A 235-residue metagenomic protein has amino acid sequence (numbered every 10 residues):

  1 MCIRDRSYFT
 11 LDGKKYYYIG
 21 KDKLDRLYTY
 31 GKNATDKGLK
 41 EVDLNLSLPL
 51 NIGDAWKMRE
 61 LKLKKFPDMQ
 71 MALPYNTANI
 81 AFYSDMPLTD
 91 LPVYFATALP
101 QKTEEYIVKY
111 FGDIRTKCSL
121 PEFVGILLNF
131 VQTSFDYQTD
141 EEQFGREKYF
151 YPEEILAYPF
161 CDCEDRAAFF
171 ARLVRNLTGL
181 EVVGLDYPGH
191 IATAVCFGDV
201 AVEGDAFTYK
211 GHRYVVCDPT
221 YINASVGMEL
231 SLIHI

Functional and structural regions predicted by a protein language model:
M1-R6, I233-I235: Conserved small/polar residues in nucleotide/adenosyl-binding loops
R4-R6, D68, A72-Y83, L88 (+5 more regions): Pro/Ser/Thr/Gly-rich intrinsically disordered low-complexity regions
S7-L39, M71-P74, V200-L232: A recognition module on extended beta-rich or small alphabeta surfaces enriched in W/G with H and D/E
Y16-T97: Secretory-pathway-linked proteins and extracytosolic
K62-K65, Y110, E229-L232: Charged, low-complexity, helix-prone segments enriched in Lys/Glu/Asp/Gln
D90-Y158, T220: Secondary-structure boundary elements
T116-C118, D165-L232: Hydrophobic/aromatic-rich core segments of domains that either
E122-I126, F130, D162-F169, L173: Extracytoplasmic/secreted proteins, especially bacterial periplasmic and envelope-associated proteins
